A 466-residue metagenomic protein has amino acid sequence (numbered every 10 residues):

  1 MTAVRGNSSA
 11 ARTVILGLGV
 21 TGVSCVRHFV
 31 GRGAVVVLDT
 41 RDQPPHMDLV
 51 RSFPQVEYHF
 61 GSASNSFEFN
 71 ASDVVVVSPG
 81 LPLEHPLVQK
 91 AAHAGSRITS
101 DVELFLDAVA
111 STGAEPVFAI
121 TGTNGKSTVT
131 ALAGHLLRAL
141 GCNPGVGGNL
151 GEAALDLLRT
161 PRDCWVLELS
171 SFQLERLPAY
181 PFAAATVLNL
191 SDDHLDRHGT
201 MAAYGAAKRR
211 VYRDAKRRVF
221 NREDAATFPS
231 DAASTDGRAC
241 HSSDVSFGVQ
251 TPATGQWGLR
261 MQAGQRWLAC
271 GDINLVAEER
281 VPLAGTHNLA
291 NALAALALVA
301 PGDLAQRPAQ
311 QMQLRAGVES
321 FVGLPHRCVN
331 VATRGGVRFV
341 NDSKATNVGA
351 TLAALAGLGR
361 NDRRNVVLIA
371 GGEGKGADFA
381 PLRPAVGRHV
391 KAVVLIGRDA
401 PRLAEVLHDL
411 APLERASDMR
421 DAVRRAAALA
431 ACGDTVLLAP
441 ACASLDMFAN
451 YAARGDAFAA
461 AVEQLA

Functional and structural regions predicted by a protein language model:
M1-S100, L104: N-terminal leader/targeting and accessory segments in enzymes
A3-T13, S24-H28, V276-V390, E405: Nucleotide phosphate-binding/pyrophosphate-handling subdomain across enzymes that bind or process nucleotide phosphates
A11-R12, R27-V30, S66-N70, P79-R222 (+3 more regions): Phosphate-binding loop of NTP-binding sites
V20, P82, N124-T128, L289 (+2 more regions): Residue-level detector of alpha-helix initiation sites
F29, V75, I120, N149 (+11 more regions): Residue-level signal for inorganic ion chemistry
V35-R41, V219-R222, V366-A370, H389-R398: Short internal beta-strands
D39, F60-S62, T99-L104, G145-G147 (+6 more regions): Beta-strand->loop->alpha-helix junctions that form or flank phosphate-binding loops in nucleotide-handling enzymes
M47-R51, A380-D434: C-terminal helical cap/extension that packs against the catalytic core of soluble nucleotide-cofactor enzymes
